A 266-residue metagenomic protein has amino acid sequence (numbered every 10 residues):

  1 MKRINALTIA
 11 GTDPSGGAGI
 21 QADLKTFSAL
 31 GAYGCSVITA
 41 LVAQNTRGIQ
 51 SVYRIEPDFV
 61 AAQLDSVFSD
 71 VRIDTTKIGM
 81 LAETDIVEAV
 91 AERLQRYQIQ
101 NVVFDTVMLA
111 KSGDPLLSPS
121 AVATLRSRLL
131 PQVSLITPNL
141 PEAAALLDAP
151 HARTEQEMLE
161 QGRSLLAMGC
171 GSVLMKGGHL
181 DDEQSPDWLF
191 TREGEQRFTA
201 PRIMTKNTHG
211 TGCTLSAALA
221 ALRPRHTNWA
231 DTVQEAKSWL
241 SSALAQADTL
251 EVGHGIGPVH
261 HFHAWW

Functional and structural regions predicted by a protein language model:
M1-K2, T8, G19, E183-F198: Acidic-glycine-rich active-site phosphate/pyrophosphate-binding loop
K2-T8, S28-K111, P115, F262-W265: Conserved N-terminal subdomain of the carbohydrate kinase-like
R3, R54, A230-W266: Charged C-terminal helix
I9-S15, E195-H209: Short pre-catalytic strand/loop immediately N-terminal to key active-site residues, enriched for Gly-Thr
L30-C35, Q196, L222-A236: Phosphate-handling active-site elements
E88-R96, G171, G194, W229-D231: Nucleotide and nucleotide-moiety/phosphate-recognizing core
P119-E195: Conserved phosphate/ATP/ADP-binding segment of small-molecule kinases
A145, K206-W229: Short, small-residue alpha-helix embedded
